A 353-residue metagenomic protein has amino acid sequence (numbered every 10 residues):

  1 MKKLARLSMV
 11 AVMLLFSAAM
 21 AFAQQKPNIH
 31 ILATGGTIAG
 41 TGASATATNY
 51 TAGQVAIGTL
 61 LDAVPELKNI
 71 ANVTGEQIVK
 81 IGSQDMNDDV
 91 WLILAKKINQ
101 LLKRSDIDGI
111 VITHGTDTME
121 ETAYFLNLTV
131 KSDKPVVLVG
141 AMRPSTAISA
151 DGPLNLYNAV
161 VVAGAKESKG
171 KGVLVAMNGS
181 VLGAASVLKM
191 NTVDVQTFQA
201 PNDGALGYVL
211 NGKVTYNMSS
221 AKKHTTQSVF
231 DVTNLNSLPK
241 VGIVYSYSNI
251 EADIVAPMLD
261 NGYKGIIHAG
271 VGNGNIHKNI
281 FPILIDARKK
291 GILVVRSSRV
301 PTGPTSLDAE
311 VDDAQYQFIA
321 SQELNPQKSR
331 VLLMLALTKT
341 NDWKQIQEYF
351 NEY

Functional and structural regions predicted by a protein language model:
M1-Q24: Bacterial Sec-dependent N-terminal signal peptides
Q24-Q100, P282: ATP/NTP phosphate-donor binding region
Q25-K26, L32, A56, L60-L67 (+2 more regions): Accessory alpha-helical/coil subdomains and C-terminal extensions that flank or cap enzyme catalytic cores
A45-Q54, T118, Y124-V137, G152-N158 (+2 more regions): A glycine- and small-aliphatic-rich helix-loop capping segment at beta-alpha/alpha-beta transitions that lines
I112-K134, I276-I285: Short Gly/Thr/Asp-enriched flexible loops that form oxyanion-binding sites at enzyme active sites
A123-L154, V160-G164, K289-S298: Short, acidic/small-residue loops that bind anionic groups at enzyme active sites
V139-L210: Internal gly/pro-rich beta-alpha loop/helix module that stabilizes soluble enzyme cofactors or their anionic handles
N273-Y353: C-terminal non-catalytic interaction/assembly regions of soluble proteins
